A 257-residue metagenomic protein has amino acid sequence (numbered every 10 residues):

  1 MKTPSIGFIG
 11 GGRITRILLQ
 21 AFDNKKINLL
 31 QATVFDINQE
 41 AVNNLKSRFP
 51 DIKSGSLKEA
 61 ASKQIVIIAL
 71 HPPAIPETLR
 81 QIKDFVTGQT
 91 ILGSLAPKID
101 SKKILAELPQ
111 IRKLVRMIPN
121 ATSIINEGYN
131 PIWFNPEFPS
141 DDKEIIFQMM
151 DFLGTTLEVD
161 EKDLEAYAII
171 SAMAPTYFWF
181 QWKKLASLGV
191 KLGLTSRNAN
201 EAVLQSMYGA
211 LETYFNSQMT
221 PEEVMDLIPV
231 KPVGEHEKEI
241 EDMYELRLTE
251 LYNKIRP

Functional and structural regions predicted by a protein language model:
M1-G55, E127, L188-L192, L251-P257: NAD(P)+-binding Rossmann beta1-loop-alpha1 motif at the extreme N-terminus of oxidoreductases
K2, N200-P257: NAD(P)-dependent Rossmann-like dehydrogenase/reductase catalytic/cofactor-binding core
L18-L19, F35, R48-I52, L57-Y129: Rossmann-like NAD(P)(H) cofactor-binding subdomain of soluble oxidoreductases
N38, P97-I99, P119-S123, S171 (+2 more regions): Glycine-rich beta-alpha junction loops
V42, A60, T195-A202, V224: Small-residue helix-packing motif on alpha-helices
K103-K113, Y129-A166, Y177-F215: Internal alpha-helical scaffold of NAD(P)-dependent oxidoreductase catalytic cores
